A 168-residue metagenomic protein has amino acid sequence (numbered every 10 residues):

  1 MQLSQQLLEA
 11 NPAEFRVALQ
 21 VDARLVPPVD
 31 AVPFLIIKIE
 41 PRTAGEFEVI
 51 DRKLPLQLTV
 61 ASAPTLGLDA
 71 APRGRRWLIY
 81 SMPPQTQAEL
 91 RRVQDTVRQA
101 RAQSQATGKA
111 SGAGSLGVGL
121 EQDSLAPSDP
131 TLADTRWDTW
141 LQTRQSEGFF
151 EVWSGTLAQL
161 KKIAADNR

Functional and structural regions predicted by a protein language model:
S4-V21, V29-F34: Contiguous beta-strand segments within globular domains
Q6, R16, G45, A71-R73 (+1 more regions): Residue-level signal for the start and early helices of compact helical domains
F15, F34, F47, W140 (+1 more regions): Phenylalanine-focused residue identity feature
V17-L19, L35-I37, Y80, L116-V118 (+1 more regions): Generic structural hydrophobic/aromatic packing signal, biased to beta-strands
V21-L25, I39-T43, L120-S124: Beta-strand elements of well-folded, non-transmembrane domains
P27-G108: Structured domain cores in non-transmembrane regions
R101-R168: Glycine-rich, aromatic-bearing surface loops/beta-hairpins
